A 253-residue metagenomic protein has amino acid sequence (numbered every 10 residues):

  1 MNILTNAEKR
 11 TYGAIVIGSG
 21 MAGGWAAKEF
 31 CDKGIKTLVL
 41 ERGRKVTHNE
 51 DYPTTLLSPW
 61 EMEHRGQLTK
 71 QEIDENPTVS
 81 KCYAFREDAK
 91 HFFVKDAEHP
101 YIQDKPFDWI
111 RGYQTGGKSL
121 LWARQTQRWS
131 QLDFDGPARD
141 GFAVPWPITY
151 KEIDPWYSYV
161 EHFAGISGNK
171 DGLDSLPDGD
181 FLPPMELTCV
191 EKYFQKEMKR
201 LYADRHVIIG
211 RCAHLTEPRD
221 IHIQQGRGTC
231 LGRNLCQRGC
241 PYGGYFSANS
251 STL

Functional and structural regions predicted by a protein language model:
M1-T11: A short, basic/flexible loop-to-alpha-helix module at the beginning of a structural domain
G13-V39: N-terminal Rossmann-like FAD-binding beta1-loop-alpha1 element of flavoenzymes
A22, R44-K45, L120, T126-Q127: Short, glycine-/Ser/Thr-/acidic-enriched flexible segments
C31-P53: Glycine-rich FAD pyrophosphate-binding loop
Y52-L68: Acidic, Ser/Thr-rich peripheral helices and adjacent loops at domain boundaries
E63-K70, E75-F93, E98-D108, Y113-Q114 (+3 more regions): Conserved redox-cofactor binding core of oxidoreductases
